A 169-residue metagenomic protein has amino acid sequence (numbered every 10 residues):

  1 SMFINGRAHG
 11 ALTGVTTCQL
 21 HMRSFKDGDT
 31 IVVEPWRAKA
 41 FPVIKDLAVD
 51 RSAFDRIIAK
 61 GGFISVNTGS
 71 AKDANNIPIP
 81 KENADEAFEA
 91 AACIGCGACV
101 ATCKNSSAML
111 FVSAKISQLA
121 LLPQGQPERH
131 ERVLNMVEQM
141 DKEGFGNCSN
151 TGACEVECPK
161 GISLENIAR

Functional and structural regions predicted by a protein language model:
F3, T17, T30: Broad gene-expression machinery/nucleic-acid interaction feature
F3-G10: Short strand-turn-strand beta-turns centered on an Asx-Gly dipeptide
R7, F25, W36-A38: Generic structural motif
G10-L12, F41-P42: Short active-site-adjacent helix-start/loop capping segments
V15-K26: A short, polar/charged loop-to-alpha-helix boundary motif
I31-K39, V43-R169: Ferredoxin-type iron-sulfur electron-transfer modules in oxidoreductases and energy-metabolism complexes
